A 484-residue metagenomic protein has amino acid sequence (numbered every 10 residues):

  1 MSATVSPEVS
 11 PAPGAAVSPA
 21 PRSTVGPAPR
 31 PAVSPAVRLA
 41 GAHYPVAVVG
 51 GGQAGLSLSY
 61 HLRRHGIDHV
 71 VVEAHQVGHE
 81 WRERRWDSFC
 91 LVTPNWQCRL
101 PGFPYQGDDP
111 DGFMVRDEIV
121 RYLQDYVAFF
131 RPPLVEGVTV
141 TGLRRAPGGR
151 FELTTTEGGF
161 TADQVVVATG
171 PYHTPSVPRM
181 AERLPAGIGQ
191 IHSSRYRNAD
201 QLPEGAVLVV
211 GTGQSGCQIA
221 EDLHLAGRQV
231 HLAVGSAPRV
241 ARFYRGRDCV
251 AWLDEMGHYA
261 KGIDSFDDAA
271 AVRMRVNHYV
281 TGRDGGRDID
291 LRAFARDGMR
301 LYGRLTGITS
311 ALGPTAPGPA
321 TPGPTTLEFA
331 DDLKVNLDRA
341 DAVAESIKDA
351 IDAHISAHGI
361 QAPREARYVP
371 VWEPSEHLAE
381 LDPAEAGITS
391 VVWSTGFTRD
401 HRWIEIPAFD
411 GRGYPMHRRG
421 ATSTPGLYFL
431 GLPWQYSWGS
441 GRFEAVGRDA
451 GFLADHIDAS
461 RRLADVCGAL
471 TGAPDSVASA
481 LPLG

Functional and structural regions predicted by a protein language model:
S2, S6, S10, A15-S18 (+2 more regions): Ser/Thr/Pro-rich low-complexity tandem-repeat tracts
S2-V5, P35-G51, L56-E83, M114-G484: Flavin (primarily FAD) cofactor-binding/catalytic cores of flavoenzymes
G78-G102, F294: Redox-cofactor-proximal catalytic regions of oxidoreductases
P101-D108, L430-Y436: Short glycine/proline-rich turn/loop motifs
D108-M114: Membrane-proximal lumenal/periplasmic loop motifs of glycosylation machinery
